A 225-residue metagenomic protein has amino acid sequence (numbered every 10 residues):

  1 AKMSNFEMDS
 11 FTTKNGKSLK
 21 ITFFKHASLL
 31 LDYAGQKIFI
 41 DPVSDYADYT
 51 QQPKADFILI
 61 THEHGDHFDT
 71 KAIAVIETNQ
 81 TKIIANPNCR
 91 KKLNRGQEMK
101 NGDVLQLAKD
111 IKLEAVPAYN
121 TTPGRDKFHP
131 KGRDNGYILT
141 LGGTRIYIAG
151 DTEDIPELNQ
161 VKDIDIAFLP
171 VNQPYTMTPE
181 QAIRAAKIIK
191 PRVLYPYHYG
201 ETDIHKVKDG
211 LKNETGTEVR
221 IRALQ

Functional and structural regions predicted by a protein language model:
A1-P53, E98-K162, A223-Q225: Core dinuclear metal-dependent hydrolase active-site scaffold
S18-K20, E77-K82, T144-I146, R192-V193: Short active-site oxyanion
I40-D41, L59-I60, E114-A118, L169 (+1 more regions): Redox-cofactor binding/interface segments in oxidoreductases and associated redox assembly factors
S44-C89, D163-F168: Active-site metal-binding motif and surrounding structural segment of the metallo-beta-lactamase
Y46-D48, H64-F68, R90-L93, D103-Q106 (+4 more regions): Active-site environment of divalent metal-dependent phosphoester hydrolases
K71-I76, E157-Q160, Q181-A185, G210: A short acidic, amphipathic alpha-helical/loop segment
T81, I164-L169, T176-P196: Proline-aspartate-enriched helix->loop->beta-strand connector
R95-L107, K131, I183, K187-Q225: Binuclear metal-ion centers of metallo-dependent hydrolases, dominated by the metallo-beta-lactamase
